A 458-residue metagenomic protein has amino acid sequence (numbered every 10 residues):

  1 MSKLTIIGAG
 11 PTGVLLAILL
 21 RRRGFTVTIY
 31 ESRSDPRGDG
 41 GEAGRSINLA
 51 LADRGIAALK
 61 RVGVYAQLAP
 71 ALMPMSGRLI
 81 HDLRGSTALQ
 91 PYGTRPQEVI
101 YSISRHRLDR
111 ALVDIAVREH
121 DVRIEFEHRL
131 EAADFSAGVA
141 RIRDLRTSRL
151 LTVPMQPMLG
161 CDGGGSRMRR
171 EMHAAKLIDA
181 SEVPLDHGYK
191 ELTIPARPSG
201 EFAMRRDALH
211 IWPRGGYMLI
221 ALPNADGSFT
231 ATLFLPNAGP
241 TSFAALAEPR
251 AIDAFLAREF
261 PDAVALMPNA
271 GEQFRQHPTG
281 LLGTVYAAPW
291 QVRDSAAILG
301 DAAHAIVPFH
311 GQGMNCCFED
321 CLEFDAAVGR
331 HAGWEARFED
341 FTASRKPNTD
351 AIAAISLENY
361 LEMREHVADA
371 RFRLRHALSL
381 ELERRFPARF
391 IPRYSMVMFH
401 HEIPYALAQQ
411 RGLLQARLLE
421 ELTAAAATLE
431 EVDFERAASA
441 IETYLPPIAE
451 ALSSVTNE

Functional and structural regions predicted by a protein language model:
L4-T5, A9-G77, I100-R107, P157: Glycine-rich FAD cofactor-binding loop and adjacent beta-loop-alpha segment at the N-terminus of flavoprotein
T5, T28, R123, T230-T232: A structural signal for isolated positions on well-ordered beta-strands in alpha/beta enzyme cores
A9-I18, R22, L192, P278-A368 (+1 more regions): Conserved mid-domain beta->alpha element of the FAD-binding
S34, G165, H304: Short, glycine/acidic-enriched loop or turn micro-motifs at the edges of active sites
A52-E191: Conserved N-terminal helical subregion
P70-P74, R258-R275, G333-D340, T349-A354: Acidic/histidine metal-binding catalytic segments
E131-A132, A137-R141, L145-L282, Y286-V292: Conserved FAD-binding catalytic core of PHBH/FMO-like flavoproteins
A326-E458: C-terminal helical "tail/cap" subdomain of flavin- and related membrane-associated enzymes
